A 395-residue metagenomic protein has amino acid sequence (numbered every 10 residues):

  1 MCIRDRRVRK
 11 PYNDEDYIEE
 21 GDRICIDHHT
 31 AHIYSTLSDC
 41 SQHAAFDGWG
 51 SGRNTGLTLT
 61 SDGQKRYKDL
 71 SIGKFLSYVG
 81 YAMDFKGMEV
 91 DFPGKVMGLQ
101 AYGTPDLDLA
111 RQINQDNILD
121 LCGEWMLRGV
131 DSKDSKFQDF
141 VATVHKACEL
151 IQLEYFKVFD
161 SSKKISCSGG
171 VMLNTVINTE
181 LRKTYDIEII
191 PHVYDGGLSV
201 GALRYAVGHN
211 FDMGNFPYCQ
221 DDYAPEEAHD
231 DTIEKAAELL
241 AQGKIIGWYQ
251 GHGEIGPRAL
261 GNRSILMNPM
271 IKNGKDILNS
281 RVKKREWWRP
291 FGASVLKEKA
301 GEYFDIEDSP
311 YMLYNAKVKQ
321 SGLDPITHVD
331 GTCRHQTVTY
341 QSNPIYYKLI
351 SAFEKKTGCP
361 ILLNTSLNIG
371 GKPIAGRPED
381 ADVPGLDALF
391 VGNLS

Functional and structural regions predicted by a protein language model:
M1-D5: Conserved small/polar residues in nucleotide/adenosyl-binding loops
V8-D16, E154-F156, M172-T175: Active-site pocket-lining segments that scaffold enzyme catalytic pockets across diverse folds
E15-D108, L173, N178-S395: Flexible beta->alpha loop and helix N-cap segments adjacent to enzyme active/binding sites
A44, Q152, I165-S168, I246-W248: Beta-strand elements within well-structured catalytic alpha/beta cores of enzymes that handle phosphate/sulfate esters
D106-S135: A mobile "lid/hinge" subdomain adjacent to the ATP/sugar-phosphate binding pocket shared across diverse ATP-dependent
M126-T143, H328-R334: Gly-rich Lys/Arg/Thr-decorated short loops/hinges at beta-loop-alpha junctions or inter-strand turns that position
F137, V144, C148, G169 (+2 more regions): Secondary-structure capping and boundary motifs in well-ordered enzyme cores
A142-I165: Phosphate/ATP-binding catalytic cores across multiple sugar-kinase/actin-like superfamilies, primarily ASKHA
